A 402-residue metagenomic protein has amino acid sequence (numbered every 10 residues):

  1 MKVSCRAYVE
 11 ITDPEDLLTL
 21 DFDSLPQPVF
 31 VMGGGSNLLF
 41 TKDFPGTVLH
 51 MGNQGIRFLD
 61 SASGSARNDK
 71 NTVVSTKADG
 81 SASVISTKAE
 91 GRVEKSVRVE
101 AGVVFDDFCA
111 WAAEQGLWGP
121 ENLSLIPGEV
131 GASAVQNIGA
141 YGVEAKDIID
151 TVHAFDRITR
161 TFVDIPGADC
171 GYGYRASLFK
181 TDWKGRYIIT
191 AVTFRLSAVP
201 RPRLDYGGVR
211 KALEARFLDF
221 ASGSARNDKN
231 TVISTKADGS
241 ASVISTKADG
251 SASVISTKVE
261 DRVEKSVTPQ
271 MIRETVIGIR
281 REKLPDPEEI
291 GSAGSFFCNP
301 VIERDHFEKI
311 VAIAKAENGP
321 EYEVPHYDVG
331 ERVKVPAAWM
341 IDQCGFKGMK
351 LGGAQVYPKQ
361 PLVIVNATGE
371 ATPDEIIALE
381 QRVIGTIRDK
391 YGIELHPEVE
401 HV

Functional and structural regions predicted by a protein language model:
M1-T159: Anion-binding (especially nucleotide phosphate/pyrophosphate-binding) glycine-rich loop and adjoining beta-alpha core
D13, G35, G128, R160 (+4 more regions): Residue-level signal for inorganic ion chemistry
L38, V163-D219, K236, K247 (+2 more regions): Phosphate/pyrophosphate- and phosphate-bearing ligand-binding catalytic cores of soluble enzymes
D60, D219-S222: Generic detector of N-terminal low-structure segments
G64-K70, V74, D79-K95, A225-R226 (+3 more regions): A cross-taxon signal for low-complexity, glycine/charged-rich
L117, P373-I376: Beta-rich strand-turn-strand
